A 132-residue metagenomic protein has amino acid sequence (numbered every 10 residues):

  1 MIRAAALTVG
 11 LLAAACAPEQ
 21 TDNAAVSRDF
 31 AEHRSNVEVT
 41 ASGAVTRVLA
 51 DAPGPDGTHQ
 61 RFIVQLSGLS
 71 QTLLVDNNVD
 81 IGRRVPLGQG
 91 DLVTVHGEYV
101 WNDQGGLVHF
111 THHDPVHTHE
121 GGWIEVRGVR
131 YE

Functional and structural regions predicted by a protein language model:
M1-A5: Bacterial N-terminal signal peptides that target proteins for export
V9-A17: Hydrophobic h-region of N-terminal signal peptides that target proteins for export in Gram-negative bacteria
C16-E132: OB-fold and OB-like single-stranded nucleic-acid-recognition modules and their adjacent interaction interfaces
